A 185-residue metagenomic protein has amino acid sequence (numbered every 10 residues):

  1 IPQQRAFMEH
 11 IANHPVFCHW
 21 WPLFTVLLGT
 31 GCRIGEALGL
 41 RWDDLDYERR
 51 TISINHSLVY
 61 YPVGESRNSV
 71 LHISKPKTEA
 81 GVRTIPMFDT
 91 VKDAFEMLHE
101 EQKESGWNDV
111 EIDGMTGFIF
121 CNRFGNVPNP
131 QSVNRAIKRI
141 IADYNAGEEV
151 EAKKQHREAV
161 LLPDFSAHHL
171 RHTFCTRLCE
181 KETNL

Functional and structural regions predicted by a protein language model:
I1, T51-S53, P62-V63, I73-M97 (+1 more regions): C-terminal catalytic core of Y-nucleophile DNA break-rejoin enzymes
I1-L40, E48, V59-Y60, A80-V82 (+2 more regions): Basic, Lys/Arg- and aromatic-enriched nucleic-acid-binding interface segment
A6-W20, I85, E101-V110, M115-V127 (+1 more regions): Short, basic (Lys/Arg/His-rich) helix/loop patches that form interaction surfaces in the mid-to-C-terminal regions
L38, S69-L71: Glycine-rich, charged/polar anion/phosphate-binding loops that engage phosphate groups from diverse ligands
D44: Phosphate-binding active sites in nucleotide-utilizing proteins
R49-N55, S166, R177: Short functional hotspots where side chains directly engage DNA or cofactors
S57, E100: Surface loops and adjacent helix of pleckstrin homology
L58-S69, A142: Compact Cys/His-rich, Zn2+-coordinating modules
